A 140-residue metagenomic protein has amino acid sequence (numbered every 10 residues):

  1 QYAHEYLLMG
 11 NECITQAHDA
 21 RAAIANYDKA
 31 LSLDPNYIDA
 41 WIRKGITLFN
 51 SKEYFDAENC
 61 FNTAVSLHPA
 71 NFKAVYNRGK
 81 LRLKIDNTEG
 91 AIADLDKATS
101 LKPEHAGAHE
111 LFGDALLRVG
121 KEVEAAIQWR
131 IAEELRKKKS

Functional and structural regions predicted by a protein language model:
Q1-E12: Amphipathic alpha-helical repeat scaffolds of TPR domains
A3-H4, I38-D39, F72-K73, A106-G107: Helix-start (N-cap) detector for alpha-helical repeat units in TPR-like alpha-solenoids, especially tetratricopeptide
N11-E12, I46, K80, D114: Residue-level recognition of tetratricopeptide repeat
T15-K29, N50-T63, I85-K97, V119-I131: Structural signature of tandem alpha-helical TPR/SEL1-like repeats, specifically the intra-repeat loop/turn
A30-I46: Short, charge-rich amphipathic alpha-helical segments embedded in non-transmembrane helical bundles/solenoids
E110-S140: Terminal, low-structured helical/coil segments at or just beyond the last alpha-helical repeat
